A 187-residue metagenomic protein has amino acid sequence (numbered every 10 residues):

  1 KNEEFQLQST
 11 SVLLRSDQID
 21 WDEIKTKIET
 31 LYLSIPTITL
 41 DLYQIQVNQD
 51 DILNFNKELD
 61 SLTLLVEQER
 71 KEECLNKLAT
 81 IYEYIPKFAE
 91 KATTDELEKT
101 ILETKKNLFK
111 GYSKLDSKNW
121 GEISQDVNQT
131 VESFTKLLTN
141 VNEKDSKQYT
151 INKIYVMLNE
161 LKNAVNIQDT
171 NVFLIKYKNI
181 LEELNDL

Functional and structural regions predicted by a protein language model:
K1-S16, L33, I38-L42, I52-Y155 (+1 more regions): Extended amphipathic alpha-helical interaction segments
L14-D17, W21-I24, I28: Post-signal-peptide N-terminal segment of Sec-exported extracytoplasmic proteins
Y43-V47: Flexible helix-coil transition and linker loops at the boundaries of alpha-helical arrays
